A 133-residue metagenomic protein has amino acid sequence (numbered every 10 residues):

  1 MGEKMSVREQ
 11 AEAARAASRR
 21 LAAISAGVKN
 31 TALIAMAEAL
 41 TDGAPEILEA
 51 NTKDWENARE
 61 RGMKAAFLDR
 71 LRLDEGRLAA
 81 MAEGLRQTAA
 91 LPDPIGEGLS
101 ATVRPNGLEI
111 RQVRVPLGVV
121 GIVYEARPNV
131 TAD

Functional and structural regions predicted by a protein language model:
M1-I110: N-terminal Rossmann-like NAD(P)+-binding subdomain of aldehyde/semialdehyde dehydrogenases
A101-D133: Substrate-binding/gating loop at the entrance of the active-site cleft, primarily in PLP-dependent aminotransferase-like
